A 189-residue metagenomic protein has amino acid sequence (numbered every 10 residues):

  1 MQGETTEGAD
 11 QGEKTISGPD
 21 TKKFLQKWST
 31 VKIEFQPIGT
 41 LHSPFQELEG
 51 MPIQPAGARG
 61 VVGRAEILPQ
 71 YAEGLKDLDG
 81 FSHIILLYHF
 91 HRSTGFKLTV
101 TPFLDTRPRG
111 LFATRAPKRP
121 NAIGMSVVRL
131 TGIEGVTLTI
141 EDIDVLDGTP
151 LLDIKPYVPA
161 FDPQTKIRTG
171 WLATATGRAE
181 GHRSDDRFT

Functional and structural regions predicted by a protein language model:
Q2-V128, G132-T189: Glycine-rich, low-complexity intrinsically disordered segments
